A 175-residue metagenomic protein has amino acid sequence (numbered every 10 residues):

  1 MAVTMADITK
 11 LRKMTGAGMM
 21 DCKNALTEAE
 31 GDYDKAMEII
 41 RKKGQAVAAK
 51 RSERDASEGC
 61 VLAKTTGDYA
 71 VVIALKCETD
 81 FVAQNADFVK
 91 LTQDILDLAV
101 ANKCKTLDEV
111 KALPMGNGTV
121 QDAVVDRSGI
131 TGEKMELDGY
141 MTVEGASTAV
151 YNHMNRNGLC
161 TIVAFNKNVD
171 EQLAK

Functional and structural regions predicted by a protein language model:
A2-K175: N-terminal assembly/interaction segments in proteins that build large macromolecular machines
